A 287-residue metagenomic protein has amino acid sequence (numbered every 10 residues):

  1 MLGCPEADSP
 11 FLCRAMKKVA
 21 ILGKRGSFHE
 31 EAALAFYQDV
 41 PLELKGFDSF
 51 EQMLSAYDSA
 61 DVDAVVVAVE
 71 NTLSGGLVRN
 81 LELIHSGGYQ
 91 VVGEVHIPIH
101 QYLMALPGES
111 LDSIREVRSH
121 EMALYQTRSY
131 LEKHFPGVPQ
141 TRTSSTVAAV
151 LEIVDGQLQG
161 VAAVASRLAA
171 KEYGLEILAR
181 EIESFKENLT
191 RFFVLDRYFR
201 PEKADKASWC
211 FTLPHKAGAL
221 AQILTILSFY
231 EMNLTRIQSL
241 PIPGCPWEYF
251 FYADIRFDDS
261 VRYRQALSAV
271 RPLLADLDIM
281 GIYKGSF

Functional and structural regions predicted by a protein language model:
L2-F287: Domain-level signature for soluble enzymes in the chorismate/prephenate branch of the shikimate pathway
